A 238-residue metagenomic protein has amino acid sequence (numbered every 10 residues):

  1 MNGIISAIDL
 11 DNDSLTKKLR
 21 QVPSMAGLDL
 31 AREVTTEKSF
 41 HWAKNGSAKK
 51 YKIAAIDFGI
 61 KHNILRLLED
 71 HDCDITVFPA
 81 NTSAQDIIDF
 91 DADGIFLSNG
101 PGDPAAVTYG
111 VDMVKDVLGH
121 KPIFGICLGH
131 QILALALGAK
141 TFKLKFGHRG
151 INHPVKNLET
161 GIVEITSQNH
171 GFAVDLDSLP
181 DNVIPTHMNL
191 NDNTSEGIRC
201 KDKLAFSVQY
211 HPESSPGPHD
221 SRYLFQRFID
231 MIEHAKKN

Functional and structural regions predicted by a protein language model:
M1-Q85, D89-F90, P104, S215-G217 (+1 more regions): RNA-binding accessory domains that recognize and position tRNA/RNA substrates
K50-A54, D74, P122, I165 (+1 more regions): Residues that mark the start of a beta-strand
H71, F90, G119-H120, D181-N182 (+1 more regions): Structured helix-beta-strand junction loops
G94, N99-L176, G217-A235: Cysteine-nucleophile active-site neighborhood
G161-K203: Catalytic beta-strand/loop cores that center a nucleophilic Ser/Cys/Thr and support acyl-enzyme chemistry
L204-Y210: Short FAD-binding loop at a beta-strand-to-alpha-helix junction that anchors the flavin cofactor in diverse
